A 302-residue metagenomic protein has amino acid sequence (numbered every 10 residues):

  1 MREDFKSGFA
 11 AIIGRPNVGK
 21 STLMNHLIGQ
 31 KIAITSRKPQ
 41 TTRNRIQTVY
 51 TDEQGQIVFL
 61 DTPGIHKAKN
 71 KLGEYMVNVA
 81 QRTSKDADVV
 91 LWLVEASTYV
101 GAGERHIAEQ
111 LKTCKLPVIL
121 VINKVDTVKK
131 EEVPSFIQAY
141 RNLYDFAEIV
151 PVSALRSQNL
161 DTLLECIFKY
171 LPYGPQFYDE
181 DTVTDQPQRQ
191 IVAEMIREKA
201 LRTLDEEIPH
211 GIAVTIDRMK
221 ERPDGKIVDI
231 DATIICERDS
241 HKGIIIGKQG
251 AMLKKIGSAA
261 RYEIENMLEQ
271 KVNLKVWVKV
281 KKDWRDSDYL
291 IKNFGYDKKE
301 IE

Functional and structural regions predicted by a protein language model:
M1-D86: Conserved G1/Walker A P-loop phosphate-binding module
G19, N159, M252: Conserved glycine(s) of the Walker
Q30, V49, E53, A68 (+12 more regions): Conserved, well-folded catalytic cores of nucleic-acid-processing and energy-transducing macromolecular machines
T42, H66-K67, Y99-V100, V128-K129 (+1 more regions): Catalytic P-loop NTPase motifs of RecA-like helicase/translocase cores
Y50-Q56, N78-I149, K220-D224: Conserved C-terminal guanine-recognition region of P-loop GTPase G domains, centered on the G4
D61, N123, S153: Active-site glycine-centered loops adjacent to acidic/histidine catalytic or metal-binding residues that shape
L116-P117, D126-P187: Canonical P-loop GTPase G-domain recognition
Q188-E302: P-loop NTP-binding site
